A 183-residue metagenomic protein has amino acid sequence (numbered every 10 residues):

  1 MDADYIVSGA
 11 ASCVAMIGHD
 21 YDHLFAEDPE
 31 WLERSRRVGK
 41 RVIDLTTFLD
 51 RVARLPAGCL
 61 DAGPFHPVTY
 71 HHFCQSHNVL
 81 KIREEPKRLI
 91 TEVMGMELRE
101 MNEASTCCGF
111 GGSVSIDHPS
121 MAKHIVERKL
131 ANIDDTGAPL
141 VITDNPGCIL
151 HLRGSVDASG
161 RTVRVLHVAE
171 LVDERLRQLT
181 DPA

Functional and structural regions predicted by a protein language model:
M1-A183: Iron-sulfur cluster-binding electron-transfer modules in prokaryotic oxidoreductases
